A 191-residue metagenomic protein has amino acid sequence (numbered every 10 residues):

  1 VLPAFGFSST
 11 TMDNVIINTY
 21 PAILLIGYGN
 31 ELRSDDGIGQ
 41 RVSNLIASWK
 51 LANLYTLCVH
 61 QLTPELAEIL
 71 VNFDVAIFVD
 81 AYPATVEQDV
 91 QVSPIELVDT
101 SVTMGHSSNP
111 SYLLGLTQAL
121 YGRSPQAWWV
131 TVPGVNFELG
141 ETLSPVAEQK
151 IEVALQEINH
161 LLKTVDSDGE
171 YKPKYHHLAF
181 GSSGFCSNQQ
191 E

Functional and structural regions predicted by a protein language model:
V1-T11, S182-S183, S187-Q190: N-terminal amphipathic/basic-hydrophobic helices that include classical n-h-c signal peptides and signal-anchor
D13-N14, A67, T117-A119: A generic local secondary-structure boundary/capping motif
I16-L25, E31-L97: Nucleotide and nucleotide-moiety/phosphate-recognizing core
Y28-L32, D99-V102, L139-T142: A short glycine/serine-rich beta->alpha loop
R33, G37, M104-S108, P145 (+1 more regions): Residues at secondary-structure transition points
T56-V59, P110, I151: A conditional alpha-helix N-cap/helix-loop micro-motif detector
Y82-A127: Helix-loop-strand module that forms the ligand-binding subsite of alpha/beta enzymes
Y112-E191: Phosphate-binding/catalytic loops
